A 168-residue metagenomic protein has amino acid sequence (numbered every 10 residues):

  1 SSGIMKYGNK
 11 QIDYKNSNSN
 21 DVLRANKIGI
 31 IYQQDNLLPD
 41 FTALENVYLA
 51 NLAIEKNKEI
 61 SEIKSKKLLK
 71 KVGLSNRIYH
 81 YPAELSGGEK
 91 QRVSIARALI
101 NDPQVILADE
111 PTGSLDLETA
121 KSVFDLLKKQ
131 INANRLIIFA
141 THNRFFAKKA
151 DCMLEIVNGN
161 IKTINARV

Functional and structural regions predicted by a protein language model:
S2-Y14: Conserved ABC transporter NBD signature motif
I12-G29, N132: ABC ATPase NBD coupling module
F41-L49: Short coil-to-helix segment of the ABC ATPase nucleotide-binding domain corresponding to the Q-loop/switch region
Y81-L85, E89-Q91: Conserved ABC ATPase signature
I100-Q104: A short, proline-enriched helix->beta-strand linker immediately N-terminal to the Walker B motif in ABC-type P-loop
I106-D109: Catalytic Walker B motif of ABC-type/P-loop ATPase nucleotide-binding domains
L117-T119: Helix N-cap at the start of a conserved alpha-helix in ABC-type nucleotide-binding domains
